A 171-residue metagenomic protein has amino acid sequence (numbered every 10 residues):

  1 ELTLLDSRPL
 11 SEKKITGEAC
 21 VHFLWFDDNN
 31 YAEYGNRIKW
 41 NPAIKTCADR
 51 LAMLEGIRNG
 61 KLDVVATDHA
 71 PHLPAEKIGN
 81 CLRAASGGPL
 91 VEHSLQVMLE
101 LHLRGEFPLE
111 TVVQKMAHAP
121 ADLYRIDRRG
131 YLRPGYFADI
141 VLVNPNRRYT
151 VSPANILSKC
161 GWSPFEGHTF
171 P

Functional and structural regions predicted by a protein language model:
E1-V65: Histidine/acidic residue-rich metal-binding segments in metalloenzymes
E12-K14, N59-V64, R129, F137-I140 (+2 more regions): Active-site lining segments that contact anionic ligands and/or coordinate catalytic metals
W25, L73-A75, T150-V151: Glycine/Thr-rich phosphate-binding loops of Rossmann-like dinucleotide-binding domains
R37, V64, A70-N146: His/Asp/Glu-enriched, well-ordered alpha-helical/loop segment that forms or immediately abuts the divalent-metal
I38-D49, A85-P89, W162-F170: A short acidic, glycine-rich active-site loop that binds or catalyzes chemistry on phosphate/adenosine moieties
C47, D122-I126, K159: Short gly/ser/thr-rich secondary-structure transition/capping motifs
R50-M53, R128-R129, S163: A generic local structural motif
F137-P171: C-terminal cap of metal-dependent C-N hydrolases
